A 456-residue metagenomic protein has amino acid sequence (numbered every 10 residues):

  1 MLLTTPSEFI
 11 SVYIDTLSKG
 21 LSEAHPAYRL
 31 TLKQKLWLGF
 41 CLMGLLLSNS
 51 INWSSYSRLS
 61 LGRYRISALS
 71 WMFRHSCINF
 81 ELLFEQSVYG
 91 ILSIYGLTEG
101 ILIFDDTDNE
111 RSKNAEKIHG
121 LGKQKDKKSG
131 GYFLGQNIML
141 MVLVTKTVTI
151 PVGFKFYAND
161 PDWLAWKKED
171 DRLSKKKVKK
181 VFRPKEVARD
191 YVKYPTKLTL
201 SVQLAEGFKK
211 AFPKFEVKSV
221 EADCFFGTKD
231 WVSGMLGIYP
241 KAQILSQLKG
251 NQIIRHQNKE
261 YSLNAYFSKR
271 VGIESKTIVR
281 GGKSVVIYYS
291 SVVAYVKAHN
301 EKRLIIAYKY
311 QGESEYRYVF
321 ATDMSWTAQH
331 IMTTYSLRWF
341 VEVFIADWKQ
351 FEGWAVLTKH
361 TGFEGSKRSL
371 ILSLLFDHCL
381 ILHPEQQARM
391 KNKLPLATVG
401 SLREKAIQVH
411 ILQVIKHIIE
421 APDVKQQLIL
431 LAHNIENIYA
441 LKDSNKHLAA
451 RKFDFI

Functional and structural regions predicted by a protein language model:
M1-L36, M43-L45, N52, R58-L61 (+9 more regions): A short, flexible helix-boundary coil/loop motif
T5, F9, G20-G90, L97 (+7 more regions): Short, positively charged, Gly/Tyr-enriched micro-motifs that form contact patches at catalytic or ligand/partner
L42, M72-L173, S290: Active-site-proximal, Lys/Arg-enriched surface segment that forms a nucleic-acid-binding/basic interface patch
Y56, T98-S112, M141, V220-F226 (+4 more regions): Short, conserved catalytic/metal-binding motifs centered on acidic residues
D106-D108, A328-K359: Short amphipathic alpha-helical "interface-anchor" segments enriched in bulky aromatics
S112-E116, T228-G237, I253-E260: A short acidic (Asp/Glu
V178-L200: Glycine-rich phosphate-binding "P-loop"
Y239-I253: Acidic, His- and aromatic-enriched active-site or binding-groove loops in soluble protein domains that engage sugars
